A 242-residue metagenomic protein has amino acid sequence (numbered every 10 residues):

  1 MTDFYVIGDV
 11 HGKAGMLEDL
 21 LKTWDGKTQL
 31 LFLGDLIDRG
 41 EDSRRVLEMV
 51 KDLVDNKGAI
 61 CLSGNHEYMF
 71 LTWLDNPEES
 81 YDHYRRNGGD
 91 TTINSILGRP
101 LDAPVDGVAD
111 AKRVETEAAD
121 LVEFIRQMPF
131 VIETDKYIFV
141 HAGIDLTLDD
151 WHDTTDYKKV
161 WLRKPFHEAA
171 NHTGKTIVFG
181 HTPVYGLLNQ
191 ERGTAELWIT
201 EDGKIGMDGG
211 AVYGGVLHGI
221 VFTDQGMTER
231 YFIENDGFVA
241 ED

Functional and structural regions predicted by a protein language model:
M1-M49, L53-D55, A59: N-terminal active-site segment of His-dependent metallophosphoesterases
V6, L30-F32, C61-L62, I138 (+2 more regions): Residue-level marker for buried hydrophobic side chains located in beta-strands that build the well-ordered beta-sheet
D9, D35, V50, G64-N65 (+5 more regions): Divalent metal-coordination and catalytic microenvironments
H11-G12, D38, Y68, I144 (+2 more regions): Short, glycine/acidic-enriched loop or turn micro-motifs at the edges of active sites
M16-L17, D42-S43, L71-W73, D149-D150 (+2 more regions): Short glycine-/acidic-enriched loop or helix-start segments at secondary-structure transitions that form or flank
R39-P129, F166: Active-site neighborhood of divalent metal-dependent phosphoester bond hydrolases
D102-V216, F222, G226-T228, F232-I233: Acidic, His/Gly-enriched loop-helix segments that form or flank divalent-metal centers in metallo-dependent hydrolases
Y231-E241: Short, solvent-exposed aromatic-acidic interface loops
